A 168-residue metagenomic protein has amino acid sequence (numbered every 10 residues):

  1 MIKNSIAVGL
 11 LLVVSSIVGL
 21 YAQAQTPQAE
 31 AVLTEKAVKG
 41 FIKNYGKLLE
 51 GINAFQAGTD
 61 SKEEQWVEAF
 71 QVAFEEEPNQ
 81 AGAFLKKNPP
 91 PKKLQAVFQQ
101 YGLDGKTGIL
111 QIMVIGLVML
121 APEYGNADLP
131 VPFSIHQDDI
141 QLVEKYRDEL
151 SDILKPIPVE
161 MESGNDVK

Functional and structural regions predicted by a protein language model:
M1-V8: Bacterial N-terminal signal peptides that target proteins for export
K3, V14, D138, G164-N165: Intrinsic-disorder/low-complexity regions
S5, Q28, E35, A127-P130 (+1 more regions): Short, well-ordered helical secondary-structure segments
V8-I17: Bacterial N-terminal signal peptides
V18-A22: Intrinsic disorder/low-complexity segments
Q23-V72, D152-K168: Immediate post-signal-peptide N-terminus of mature secreted/exported proteins
F70-G164: Compact alpha-helical subdomains of small soluble proteins
